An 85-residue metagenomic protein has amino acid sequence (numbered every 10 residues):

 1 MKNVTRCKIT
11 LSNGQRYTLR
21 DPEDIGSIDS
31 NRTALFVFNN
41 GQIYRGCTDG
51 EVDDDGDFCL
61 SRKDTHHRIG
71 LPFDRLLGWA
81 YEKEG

Functional and structural regions predicted by a protein language model:
K2-I25: Mixed-charge, Lys/Arg-rich low-complexity intrinsically disordered regions
N3-V4, I9, N40, K63-D64 (+1 more regions): N-terminal cationic leader/targeting segments used for protein routing and processing
E23, E51, E82-E84: Glutamate identity and glutamate-enriched acidic tracts
I25-D74: Acidic, low-complexity, intrinsically disordered interaction modules
F73-G85: Mixed-charge, Lys/Arg-enriched low-complexity segments
